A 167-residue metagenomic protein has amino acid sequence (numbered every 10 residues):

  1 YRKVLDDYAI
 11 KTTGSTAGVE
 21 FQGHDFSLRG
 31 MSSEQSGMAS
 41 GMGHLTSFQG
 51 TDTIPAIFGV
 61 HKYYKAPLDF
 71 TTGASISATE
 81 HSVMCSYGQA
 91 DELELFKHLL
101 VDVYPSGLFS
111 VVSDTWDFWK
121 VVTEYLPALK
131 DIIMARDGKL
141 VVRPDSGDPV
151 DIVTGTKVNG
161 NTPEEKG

Functional and structural regions predicted by a protein language model:
Y1-G167: Buried, small/hydrophobic-residue-enriched core segments of structured protein domains
